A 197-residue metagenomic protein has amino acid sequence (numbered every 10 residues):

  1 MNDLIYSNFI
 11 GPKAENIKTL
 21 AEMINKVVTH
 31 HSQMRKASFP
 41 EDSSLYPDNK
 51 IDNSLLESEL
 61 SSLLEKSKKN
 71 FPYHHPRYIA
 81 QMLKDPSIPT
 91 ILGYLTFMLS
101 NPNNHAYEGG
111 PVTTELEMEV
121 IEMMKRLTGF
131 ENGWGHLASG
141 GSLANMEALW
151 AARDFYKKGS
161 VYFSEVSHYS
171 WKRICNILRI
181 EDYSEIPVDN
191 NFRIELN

Functional and structural regions predicted by a protein language model:
M1-N132: N-terminal entrance/gating region of PLP-dependent enzymes' catalytic architecture
M34, R77, A106, G110 (+4 more regions): General "foldedness" signal
K84-D85, P89, N145-E147, R173 (+1 more regions): Short, solvent-exposed polar/charged micro-motifs at secondary-structure junctions
T96, N145-M146, Y162: Conserved short hydrophobic patches within well-ordered secondary structure
T114-E122, G133-K157, W171-I174: Conserved beta-loop-alpha segment that forms the PLP phosphate-binding cup at the N-terminus of a helix
A138-G140, K157-G159, F163-N197: PLP-dependent aminotransferase-class I/II
